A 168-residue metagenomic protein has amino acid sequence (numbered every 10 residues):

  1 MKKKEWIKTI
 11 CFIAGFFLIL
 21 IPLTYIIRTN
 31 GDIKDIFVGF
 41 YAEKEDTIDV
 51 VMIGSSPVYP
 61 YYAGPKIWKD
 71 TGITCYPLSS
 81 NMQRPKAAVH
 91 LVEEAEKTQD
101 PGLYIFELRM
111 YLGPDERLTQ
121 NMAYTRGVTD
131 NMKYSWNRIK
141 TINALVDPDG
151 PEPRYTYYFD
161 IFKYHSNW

Functional and structural regions predicted by a protein language model:
M1-E5: Positively charged n-region of N-terminal signal peptides that target proteins for export
I7-Y25: Hydrophobic membrane-insertion alpha-helices, especially the h-region of bacterial N-terminal signal peptides
N30-Q83, A87-H90, E94-E96: Serine-esterase "nucleophile elbow" of acetyl-processing enzymes
P60, L112-E116, S166-W168: Short catalytic/ligand-binding loop motif for oxyanion handling, primarily in non-cytosolic enzymes, centered on
D70, E94, T98, E107 (+2 more regions): Structured segments of extracytoplasmic/periplasmic soluble domains in secreted or envelope-associated proteins
N81-K86, F106-Y111, Y134-N143: Short C-terminal domain-edge/linker segments immediately following a structured domain
V92-N131: Acidic/His-rich segments in extracytoplasmic proteins that coordinate ligands and/or metal ions
N121-W168: Secreted/periplasmic serine-hydrolase-like ester/acetyl group-modifying domain
